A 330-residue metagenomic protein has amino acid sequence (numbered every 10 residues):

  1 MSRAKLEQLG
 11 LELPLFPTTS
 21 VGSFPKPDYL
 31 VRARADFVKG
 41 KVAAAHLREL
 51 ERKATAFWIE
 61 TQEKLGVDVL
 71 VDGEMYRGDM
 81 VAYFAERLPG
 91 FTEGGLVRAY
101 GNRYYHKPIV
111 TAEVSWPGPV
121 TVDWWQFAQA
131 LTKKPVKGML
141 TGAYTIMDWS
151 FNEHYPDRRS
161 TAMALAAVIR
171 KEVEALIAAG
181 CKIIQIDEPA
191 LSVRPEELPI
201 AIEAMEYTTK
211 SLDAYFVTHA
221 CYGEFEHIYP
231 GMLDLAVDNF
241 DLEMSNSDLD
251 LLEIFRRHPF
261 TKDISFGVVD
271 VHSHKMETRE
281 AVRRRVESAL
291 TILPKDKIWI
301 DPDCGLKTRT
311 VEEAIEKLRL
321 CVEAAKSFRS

Functional and structural regions predicted by a protein language model:
M1-S330: Domain-level signal for soluble alpha/beta catalytic cores
